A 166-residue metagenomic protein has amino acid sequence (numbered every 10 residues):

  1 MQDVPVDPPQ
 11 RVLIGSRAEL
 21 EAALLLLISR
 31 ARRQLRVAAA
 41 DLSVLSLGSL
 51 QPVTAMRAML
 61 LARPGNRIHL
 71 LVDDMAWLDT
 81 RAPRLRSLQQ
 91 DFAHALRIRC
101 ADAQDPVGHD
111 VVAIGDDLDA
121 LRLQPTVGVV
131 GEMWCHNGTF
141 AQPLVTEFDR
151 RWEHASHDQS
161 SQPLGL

Functional and structural regions predicted by a protein language model:
M1-L25, R30, V127-G128, F140-D158: N-terminal localization/anchoring segments of enzymes in phospholipid and broader phosphate metabolism
M1-R11, S29-D41, H94-A103: Short charge-dense sequence patches
L13-I14, S46-S49, W134, G138: Flexible, glycine- and charge-enriched loops at secondary-structure boundaries
L27-F92: Primarily the HKD phosphodiesterase
L35, R97-L144, F148: HKD (HxKxxxxD) catalytic microenvironment of the phospholipase D
A40, R122, E153: Residue-level marker of positions within ordered structural domains that often coincide with functionally constrained
R57-N66, R99, G128, W152-E153 (+1 more regions): Extended interaction regions within the primary functional domain
Q159-L166: Charge-patterned, long linear interaction tracts outside catalytic cores
